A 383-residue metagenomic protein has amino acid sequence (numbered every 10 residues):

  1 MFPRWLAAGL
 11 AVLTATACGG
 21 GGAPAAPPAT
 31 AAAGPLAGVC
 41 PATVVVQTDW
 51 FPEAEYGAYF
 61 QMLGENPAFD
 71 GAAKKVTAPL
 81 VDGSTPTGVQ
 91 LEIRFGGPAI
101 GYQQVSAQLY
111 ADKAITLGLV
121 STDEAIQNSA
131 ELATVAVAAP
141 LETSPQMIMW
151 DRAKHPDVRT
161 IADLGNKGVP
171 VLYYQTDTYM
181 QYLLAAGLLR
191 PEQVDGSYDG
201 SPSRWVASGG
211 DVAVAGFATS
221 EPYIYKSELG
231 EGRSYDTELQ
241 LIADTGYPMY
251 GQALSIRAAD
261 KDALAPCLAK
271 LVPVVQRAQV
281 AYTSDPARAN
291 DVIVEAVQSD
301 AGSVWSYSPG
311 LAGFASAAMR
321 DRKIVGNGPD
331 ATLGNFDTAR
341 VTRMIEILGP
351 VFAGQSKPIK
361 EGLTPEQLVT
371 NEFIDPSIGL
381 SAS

Functional and structural regions predicted by a protein language model:
M1-L6: Bacterial N-terminal signal peptides that target proteins for export
C18-G22: Bacterial signal peptide processing site
P27-Y198, W205, V212-V214: Short, glycine-/small- and polar/acidic-enriched structural segments that line small-molecule recognition paths
P67-P86, L239-Y247, D262, K323-N335: Short, solvent-exposed loop/beta-turn-alpha elements that line the ligand-binding surface or hinge of extracytoplasmic
D123, D199-R204, G209-G302: Pocket-lining segment of extracytoplasmic ligand-binding domains
A263-Q355: Secondary-structure end/capping motifs
T338-S383: Conserved C-terminal helix/tail region of periplasmic/extracytoplasmic solute-binding proteins
